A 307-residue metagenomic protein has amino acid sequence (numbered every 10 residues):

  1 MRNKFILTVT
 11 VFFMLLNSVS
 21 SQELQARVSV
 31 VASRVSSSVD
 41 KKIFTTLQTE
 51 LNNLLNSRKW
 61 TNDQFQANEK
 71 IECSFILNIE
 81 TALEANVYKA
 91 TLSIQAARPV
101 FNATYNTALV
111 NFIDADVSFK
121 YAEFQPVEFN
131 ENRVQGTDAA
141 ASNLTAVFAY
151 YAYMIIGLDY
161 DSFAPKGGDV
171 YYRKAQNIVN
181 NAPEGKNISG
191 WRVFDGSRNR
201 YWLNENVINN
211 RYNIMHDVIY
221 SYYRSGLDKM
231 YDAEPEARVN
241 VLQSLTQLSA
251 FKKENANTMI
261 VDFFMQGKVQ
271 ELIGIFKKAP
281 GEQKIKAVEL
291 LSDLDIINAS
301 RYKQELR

Functional and structural regions predicted by a protein language model:
M1-L24: Bacterial Sec-dependent N-terminal signal peptides
Q22-K89, V100-N102: Start-of-domain marker
S29, N213-R307: A cross-kingdom marker for long, charged
S33-K41, V134-S142, K253-E254: Second-shell loop/turn segments in exported
N52-W60, Y153, G157-D161, I273 (+1 more regions): Sec-exported extracytoplasmic/periplasmic mature domains
A85-A122: Signal peptide-directed extracytoplasmic domains
L109-N180: Internal, conserved structured core segments that host functional sites
I156, F163-N257: Flexible, glycine-rich surface segments
